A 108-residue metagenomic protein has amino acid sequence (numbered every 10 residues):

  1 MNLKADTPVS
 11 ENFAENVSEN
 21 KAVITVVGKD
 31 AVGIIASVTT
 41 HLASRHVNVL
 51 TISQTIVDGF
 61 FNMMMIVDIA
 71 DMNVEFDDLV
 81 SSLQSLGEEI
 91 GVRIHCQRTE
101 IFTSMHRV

Functional and structural regions predicted by a protein language model:
M1-T51, T55, F61, I69-V108: Regulatory modules associated with amino-acid/nitrogen control
